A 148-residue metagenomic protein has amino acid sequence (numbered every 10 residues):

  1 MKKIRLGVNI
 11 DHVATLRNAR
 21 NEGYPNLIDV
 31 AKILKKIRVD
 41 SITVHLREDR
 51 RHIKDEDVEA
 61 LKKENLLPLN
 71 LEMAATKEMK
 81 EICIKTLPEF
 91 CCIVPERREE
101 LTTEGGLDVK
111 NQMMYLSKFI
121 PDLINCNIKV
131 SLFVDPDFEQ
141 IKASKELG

Functional and structural regions predicted by a protein language model:
M1-P88: Conserved N-terminal beta1-alpha1 strand-loop-helix module at the mouth
E78-K80, T86-G148: Conserved anion-binding
